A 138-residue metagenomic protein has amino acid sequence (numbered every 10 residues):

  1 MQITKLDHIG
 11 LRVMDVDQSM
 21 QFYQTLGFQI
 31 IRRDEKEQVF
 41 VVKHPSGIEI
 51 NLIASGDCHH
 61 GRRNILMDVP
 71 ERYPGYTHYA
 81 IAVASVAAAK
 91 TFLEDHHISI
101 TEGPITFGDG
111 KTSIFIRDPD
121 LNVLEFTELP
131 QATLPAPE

Functional and structural regions predicted by a protein language model:
M1-L6, R12-R32, H44-T101, R117-E138: Glyoxalase I/VOC metalloenzyme domain signal
Q29, Q38-V39: Short secondary-structure capping/turn segments at boundaries of alpha-helices and beta-strands
K36, G108-K111: Short, small/polar residue-rich loop motifs at catalytic or cofactor-binding pockets
F40, S113-I114: Generic short beta-strand
